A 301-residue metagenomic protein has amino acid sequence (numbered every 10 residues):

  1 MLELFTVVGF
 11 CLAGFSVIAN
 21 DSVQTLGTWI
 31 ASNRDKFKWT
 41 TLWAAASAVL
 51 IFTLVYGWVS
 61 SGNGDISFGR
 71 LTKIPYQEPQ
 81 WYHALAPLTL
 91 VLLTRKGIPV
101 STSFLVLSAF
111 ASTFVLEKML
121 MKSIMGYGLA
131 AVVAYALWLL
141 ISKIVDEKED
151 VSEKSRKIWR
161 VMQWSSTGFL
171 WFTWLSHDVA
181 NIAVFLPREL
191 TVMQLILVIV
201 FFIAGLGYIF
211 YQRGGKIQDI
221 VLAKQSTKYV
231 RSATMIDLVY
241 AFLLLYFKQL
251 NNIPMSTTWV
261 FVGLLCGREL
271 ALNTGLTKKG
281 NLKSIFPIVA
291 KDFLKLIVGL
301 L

Functional and structural regions predicted by a protein language model:
M1-L301: Multi-pass alpha-helical transmembrane bundle typical of ion/small-solute transporters and intramembrane aspartyl
